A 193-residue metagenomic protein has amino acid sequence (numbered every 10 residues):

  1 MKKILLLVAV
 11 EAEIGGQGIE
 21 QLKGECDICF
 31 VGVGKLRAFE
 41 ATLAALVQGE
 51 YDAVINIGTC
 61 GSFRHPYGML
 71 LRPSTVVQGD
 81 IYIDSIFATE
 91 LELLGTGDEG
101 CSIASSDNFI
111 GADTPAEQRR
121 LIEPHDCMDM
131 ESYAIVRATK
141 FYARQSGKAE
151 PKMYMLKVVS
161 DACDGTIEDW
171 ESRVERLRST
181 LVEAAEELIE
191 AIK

Functional and structural regions predicted by a protein language model:
M1-L5, C26: Extreme N-terminal starter segment of soluble prokaryotic enzymes
L7-E11: Structural motif
G15, E20-K193: Glycine-rich phosphate- or other oxyanion-binding loops that anchor nucleotides, phosphorylated ligands
